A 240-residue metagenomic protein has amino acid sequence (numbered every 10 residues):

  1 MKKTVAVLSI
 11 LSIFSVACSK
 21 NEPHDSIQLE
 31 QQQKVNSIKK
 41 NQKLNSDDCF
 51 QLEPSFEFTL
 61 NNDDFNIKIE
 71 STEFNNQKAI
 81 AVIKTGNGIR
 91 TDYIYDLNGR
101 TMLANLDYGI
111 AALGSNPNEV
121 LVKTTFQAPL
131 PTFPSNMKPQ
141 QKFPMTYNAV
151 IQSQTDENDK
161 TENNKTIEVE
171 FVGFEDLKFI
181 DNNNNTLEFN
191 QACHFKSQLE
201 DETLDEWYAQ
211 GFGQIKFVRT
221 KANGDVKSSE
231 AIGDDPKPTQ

Functional and structural regions predicted by a protein language model:
M1-K3: Bacterial Sec-dependent N-terminal signal peptides
V5-I13: Sec-dependent N-terminal signal peptides
S15-A17: C-terminal motif of bacterial Sec signal peptides marking the signal peptidase cleavage site
S19-N21: Bacterial signal peptide processing site
H24-Q240: Conserved functional acidic sites
